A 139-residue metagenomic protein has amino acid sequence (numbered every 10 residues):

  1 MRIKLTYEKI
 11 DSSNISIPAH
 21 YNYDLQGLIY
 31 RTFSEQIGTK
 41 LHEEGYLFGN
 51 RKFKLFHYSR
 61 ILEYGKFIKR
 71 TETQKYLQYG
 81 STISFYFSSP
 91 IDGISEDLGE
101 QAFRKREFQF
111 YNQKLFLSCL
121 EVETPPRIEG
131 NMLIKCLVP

Functional and structural regions predicted by a protein language model:
M1-P139: RNA-interacting cores
